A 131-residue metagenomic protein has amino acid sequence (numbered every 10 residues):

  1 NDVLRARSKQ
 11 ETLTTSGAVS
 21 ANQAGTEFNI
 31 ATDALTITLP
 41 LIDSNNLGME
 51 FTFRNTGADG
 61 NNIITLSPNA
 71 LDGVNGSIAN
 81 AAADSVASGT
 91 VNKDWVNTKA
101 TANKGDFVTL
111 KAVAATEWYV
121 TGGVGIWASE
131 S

Functional and structural regions predicted by a protein language model:
N1-S85, A115-S131: Exposed extracellular interaction/assembly regions and N-terminal maturation sites
V86-D94: Acidic/polar low-complexity surface segments
K93-S131: Low-complexity acidic/polar repeat-biased segments
